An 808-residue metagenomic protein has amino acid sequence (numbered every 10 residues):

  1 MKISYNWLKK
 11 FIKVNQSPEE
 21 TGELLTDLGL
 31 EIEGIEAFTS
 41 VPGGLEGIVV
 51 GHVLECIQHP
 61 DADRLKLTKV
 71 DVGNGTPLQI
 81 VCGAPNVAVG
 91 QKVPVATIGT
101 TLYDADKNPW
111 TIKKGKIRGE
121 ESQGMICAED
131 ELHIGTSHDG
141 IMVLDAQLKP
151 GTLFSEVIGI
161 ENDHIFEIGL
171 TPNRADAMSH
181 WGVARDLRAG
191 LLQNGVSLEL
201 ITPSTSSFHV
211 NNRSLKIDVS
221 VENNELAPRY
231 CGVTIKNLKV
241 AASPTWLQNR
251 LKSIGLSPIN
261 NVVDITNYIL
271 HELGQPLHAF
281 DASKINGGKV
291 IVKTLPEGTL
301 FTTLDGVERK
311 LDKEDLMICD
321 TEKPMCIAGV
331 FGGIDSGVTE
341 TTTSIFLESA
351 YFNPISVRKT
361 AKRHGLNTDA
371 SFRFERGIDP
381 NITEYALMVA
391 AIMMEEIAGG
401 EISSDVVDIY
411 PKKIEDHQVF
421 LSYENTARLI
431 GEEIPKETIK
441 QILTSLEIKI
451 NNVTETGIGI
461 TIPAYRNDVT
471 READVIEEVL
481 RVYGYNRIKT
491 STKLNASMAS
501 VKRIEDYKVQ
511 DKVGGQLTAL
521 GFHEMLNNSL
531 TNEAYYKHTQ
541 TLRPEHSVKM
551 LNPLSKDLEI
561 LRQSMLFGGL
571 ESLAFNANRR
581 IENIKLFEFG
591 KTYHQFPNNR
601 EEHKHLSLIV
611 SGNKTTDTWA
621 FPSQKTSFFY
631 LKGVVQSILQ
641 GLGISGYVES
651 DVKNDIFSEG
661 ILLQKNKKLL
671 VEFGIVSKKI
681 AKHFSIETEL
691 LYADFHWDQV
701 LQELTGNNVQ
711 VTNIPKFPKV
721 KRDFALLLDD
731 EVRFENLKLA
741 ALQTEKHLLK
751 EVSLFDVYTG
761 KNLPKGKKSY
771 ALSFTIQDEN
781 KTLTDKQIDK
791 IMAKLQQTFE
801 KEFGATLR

Functional and structural regions predicted by a protein language model:
M1-N211, F346, G365, D369 (+3 more regions): Phosphate-backbone binding interfaces of nucleic-acid-interacting proteins
K2, S445-I448, D468, E472 (+3 more regions): A carboxyl-terminal module marker
K2-W7, N162-T171, P228-K236, D369-R376 (+8 more regions): Short, hydrophobic beta-strand segments
Y5, E23, D27-L28, S40 (+1 more regions): Glycine/proline-enriched, intrinsically flexible loops and inter-domain linkers
V49-Q79, N260, T266-D335: Conserved mixed alpha/beta core segments that line enzyme active sites in large multi-domain catalysts
R118-E131, S137-V143, F154-H164, I291 (+6 more regions): Mobile "lid/hinge" segments at catalytic clefts and subdomain interfaces of large enzymes
L187, L191-V221, A398-T426, E432-E433 (+1 more regions): Terminal amphipathic helices with adjacent charged low-complexity linkers/tails
V419-Y423, A427-E582, T775-Q777, Q787-R808: Extended, well-folded interaction surfaces typified by the phenylalanyl-tRNA synthetase beta subunit core
